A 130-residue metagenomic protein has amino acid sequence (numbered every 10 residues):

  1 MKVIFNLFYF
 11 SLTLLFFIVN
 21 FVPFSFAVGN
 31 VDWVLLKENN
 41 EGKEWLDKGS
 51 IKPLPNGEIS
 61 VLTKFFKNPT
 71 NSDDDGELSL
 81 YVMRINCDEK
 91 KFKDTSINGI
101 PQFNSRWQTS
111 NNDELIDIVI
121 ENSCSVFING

Functional and structural regions predicted by a protein language model:
M1-L12: Bacterial N-terminal signal peptides that target proteins for export
L12-L14, S110: N-terminal compositionally biased, intrinsically disordered segments and leader/signal-like regions
L15-F24: C-terminal segment of classical bacterial N-terminal signal peptides
F24-V82, N86-G130: N-terminal secretory-pathway/extracellular module detecting exported/lumenal segments and adjacent signal-anchor/first
